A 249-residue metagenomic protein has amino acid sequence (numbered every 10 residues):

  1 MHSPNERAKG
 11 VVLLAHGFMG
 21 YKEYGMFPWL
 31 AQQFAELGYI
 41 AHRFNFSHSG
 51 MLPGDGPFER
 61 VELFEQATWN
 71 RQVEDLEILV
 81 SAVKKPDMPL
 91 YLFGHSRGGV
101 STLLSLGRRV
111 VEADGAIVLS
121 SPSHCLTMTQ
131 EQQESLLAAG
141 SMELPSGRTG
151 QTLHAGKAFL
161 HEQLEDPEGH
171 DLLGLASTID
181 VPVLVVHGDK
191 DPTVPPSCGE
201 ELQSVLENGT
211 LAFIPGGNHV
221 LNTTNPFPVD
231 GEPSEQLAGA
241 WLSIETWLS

Functional and structural regions predicted by a protein language model:
K9-G17: Short beta-strand element of the alpha/beta-hydrolase
M19-A31, S197: The serine-hydrolase catalytic nucleophile loop
F27, V181, P195-S204, P226: Short alpha-helix in the alpha/beta-hydrolase fold that links the catalytic acid
A31-E59: Conserved alpha/beta-hydrolase
E62-K84: Alpha/beta-hydrolase active-site loop
V111-A158: Hydrolase active-site cap/lid region
I179, V185-H187, D191: Short beta-strand/loop motif that positions the catalytic acidic residue of the alpha/beta-hydrolase fold
G217-L221, N225-S249: Catalytic active-site module of serine/aspartate enzymes centered on a nucleophile-bearing elbow/loop
